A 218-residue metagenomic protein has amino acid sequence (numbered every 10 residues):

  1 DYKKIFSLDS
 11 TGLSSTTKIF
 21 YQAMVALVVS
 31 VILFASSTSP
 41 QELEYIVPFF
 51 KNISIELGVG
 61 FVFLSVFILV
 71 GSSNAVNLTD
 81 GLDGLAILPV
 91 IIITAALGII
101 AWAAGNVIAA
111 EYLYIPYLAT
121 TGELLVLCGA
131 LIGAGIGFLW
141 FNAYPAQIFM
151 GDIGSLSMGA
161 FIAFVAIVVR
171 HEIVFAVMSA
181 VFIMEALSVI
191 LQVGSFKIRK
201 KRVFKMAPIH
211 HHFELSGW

Functional and structural regions predicted by a protein language model:
Y2-F149, I153-I183: "…together with the soluble PPM/PP2C metallo-phosphatase catalytic core" -> "…together with the soluble PPM/PP2C
A180-W218: Membrane-proximal soluble regions of multi-pass membrane proteins
